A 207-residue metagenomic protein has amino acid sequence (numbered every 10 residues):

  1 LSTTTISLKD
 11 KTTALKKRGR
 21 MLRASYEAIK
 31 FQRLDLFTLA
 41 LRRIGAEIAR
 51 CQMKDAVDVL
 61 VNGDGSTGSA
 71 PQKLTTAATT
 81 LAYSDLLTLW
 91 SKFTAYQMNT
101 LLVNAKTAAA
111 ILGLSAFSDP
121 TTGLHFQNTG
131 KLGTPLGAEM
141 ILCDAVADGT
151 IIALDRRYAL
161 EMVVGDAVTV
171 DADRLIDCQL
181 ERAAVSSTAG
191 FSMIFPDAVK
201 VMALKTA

Functional and structural regions predicted by a protein language model:
L1-R18: Assembly/oligomerization interface modules of large self-assembling protein complexes
I6-L8, D85-L89, F126, A167-V170: Glycine-rich, charged/polar anion/phosphate-binding loops that engage phosphate groups from diverse ligands
D10-T13, L89-S91, I141, A172: A generic local secondary-structure boundary/capping motif
R18-R20, Y96-N99, L136-A138, Q179-E181: Structural beta-strand/beta-sheet cores of well-ordered domains, especially the beta-sheet scaffolds that support
G19-F93, L204-A207: Alpha-helical scaffold segments that mediate packing/assembly in large oligomeric complexes
S25, V103-T107, A153-D155, I194-F195: Helix N-cap / beta->alpha transition motif
N62-L132: Extended, solvent-exposed, turn-rich assembly/linker loops in the middle of proteins
L114-A207: Sequence/fold signature of self-assembling virion shell proteins
